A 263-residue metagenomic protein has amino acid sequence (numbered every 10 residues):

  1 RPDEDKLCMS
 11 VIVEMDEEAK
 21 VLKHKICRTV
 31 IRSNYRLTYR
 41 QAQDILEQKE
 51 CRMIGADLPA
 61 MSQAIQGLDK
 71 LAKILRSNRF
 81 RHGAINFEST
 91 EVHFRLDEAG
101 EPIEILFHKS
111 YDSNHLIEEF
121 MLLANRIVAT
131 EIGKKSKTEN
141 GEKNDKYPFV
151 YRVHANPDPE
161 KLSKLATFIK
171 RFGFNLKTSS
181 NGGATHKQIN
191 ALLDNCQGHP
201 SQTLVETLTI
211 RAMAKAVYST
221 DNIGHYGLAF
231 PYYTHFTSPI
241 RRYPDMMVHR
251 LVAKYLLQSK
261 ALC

Functional and structural regions predicted by a protein language model:
R1-C263: Electropositive polyanion-binding surfaces
